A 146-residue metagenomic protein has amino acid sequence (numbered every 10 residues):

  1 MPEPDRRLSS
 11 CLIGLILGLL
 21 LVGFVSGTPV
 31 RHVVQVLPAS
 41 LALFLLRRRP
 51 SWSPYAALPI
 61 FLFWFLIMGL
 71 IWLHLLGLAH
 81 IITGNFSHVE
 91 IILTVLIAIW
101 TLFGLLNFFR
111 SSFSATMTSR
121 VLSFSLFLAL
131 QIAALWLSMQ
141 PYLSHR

Functional and structural regions predicted by a protein language model:
P4-L21, F124-Q131: Alpha-helical transmembrane segments
G14-L20, V36-F44: Hydrophobic, membrane-inserted alpha-helices
G27-V36, W52-A57, T118-V121: Short, aromatic-rich membrane-interface segments at the entry and exit of alpha-helical transmembrane domains
P38-F44, L93-F108: Hydrophobic cores of alpha-helical transmembrane segments in multi-pass inner/ER membrane proteins, independent
L45-L58, S114: Membrane-helix interface "capping/anchor" motifs
P54-L66, L122-F127: Central hydrophobic cores of alpha-helical transmembrane segments in multi-pass integral membrane proteins
A79-H88, F103-L122: Membrane-helix boundary connector in multi-pass membrane proteins
I132-R146: Juxtamembrane boundary at the C-terminal end of a transmembrane helix
